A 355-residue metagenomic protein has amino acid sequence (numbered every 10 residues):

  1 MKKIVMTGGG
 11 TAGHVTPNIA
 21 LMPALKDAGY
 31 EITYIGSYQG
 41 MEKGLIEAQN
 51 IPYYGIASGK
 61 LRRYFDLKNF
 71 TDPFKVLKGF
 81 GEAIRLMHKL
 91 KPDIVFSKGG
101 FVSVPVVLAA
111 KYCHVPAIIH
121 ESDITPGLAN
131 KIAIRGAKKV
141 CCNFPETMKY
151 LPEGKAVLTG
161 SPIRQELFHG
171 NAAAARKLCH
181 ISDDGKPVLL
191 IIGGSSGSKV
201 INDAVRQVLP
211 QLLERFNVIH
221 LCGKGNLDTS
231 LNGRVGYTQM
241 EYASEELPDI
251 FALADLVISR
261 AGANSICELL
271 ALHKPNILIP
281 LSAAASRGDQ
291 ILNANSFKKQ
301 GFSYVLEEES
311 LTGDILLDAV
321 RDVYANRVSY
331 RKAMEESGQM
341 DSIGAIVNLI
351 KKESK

Functional and structural regions predicted by a protein language model:
K3, E31, M41, P52 (+2 more regions): Active-site-proximal region of nucleotide-activated glycan assembly enzymes, centered on histidine/acidic-rich loops
K3-G8, K26-K75, E307-E309: Conserved nucleotide-sugar phosphate-binding/catalytic loop shared by glycosyltransferases and other
H14-L25: Short amphipathic alpha-helix
G40, L45-Q49, A172-V257, I291-N293 (+2 more regions): Donor-nucleotide binding loops and adjacent catalytic segments primarily of GT-B fold Leloir glycosyltransferases
F65-I94, Y112: An amphipathic, basic-hydrophobic alpha-helix
P92-I94, A252-C267, K274-P275: Acidic donor-binding loop of glycosyltransferase active sites
V328-M340: A short, well-ordered alpha-helix in the C-terminal region of glycosyltransferases
Q339-K355: C-terminal alpha-helical cap of glycosyltransferases
